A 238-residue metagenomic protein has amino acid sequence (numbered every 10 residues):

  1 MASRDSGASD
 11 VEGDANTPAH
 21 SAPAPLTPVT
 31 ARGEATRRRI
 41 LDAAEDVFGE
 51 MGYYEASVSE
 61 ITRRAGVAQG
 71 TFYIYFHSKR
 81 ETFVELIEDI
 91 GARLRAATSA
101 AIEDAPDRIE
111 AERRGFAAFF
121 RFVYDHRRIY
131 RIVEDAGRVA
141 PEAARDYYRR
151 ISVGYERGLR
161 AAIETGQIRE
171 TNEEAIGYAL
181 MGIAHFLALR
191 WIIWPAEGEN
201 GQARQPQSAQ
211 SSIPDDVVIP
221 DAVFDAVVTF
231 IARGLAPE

Functional and structural regions predicted by a protein language model:
M1-T27, R121-F122, V153, R157-E164 (+1 more regions): C-terminal peripheral helix-coil segments that are non-catalytic and often amphipathic
R32, T36-A44, I61, T82 (+3 more regions): Generic hydrophobic, amphipathic alpha-helix propensity
R39, V47-E81, E85: Helix-turn-helix
A43-V47, R64, A118, F122 (+1 more regions): Short amphipathic alpha-helical elements of helix-turn-helix/winged-helix folds
E50-Y54, H126, T165: Short coil/turn segments at alpha/beta junctions that flank glycine-rich nucleotide-binding fingerprints
E85, A96-R128, I176-L180, F224: Hydrophobic alpha-helical connector segments
A92-R95, P141-T165, E174-G182, F186-L189 (+2 more regions): Amphipathic alpha-helical packing segments from all-alpha helical-bundle domains
A111, F122-E142, R157-R160, F186-E197: Amphipathic alpha-helical segments used for helix-helix packing
